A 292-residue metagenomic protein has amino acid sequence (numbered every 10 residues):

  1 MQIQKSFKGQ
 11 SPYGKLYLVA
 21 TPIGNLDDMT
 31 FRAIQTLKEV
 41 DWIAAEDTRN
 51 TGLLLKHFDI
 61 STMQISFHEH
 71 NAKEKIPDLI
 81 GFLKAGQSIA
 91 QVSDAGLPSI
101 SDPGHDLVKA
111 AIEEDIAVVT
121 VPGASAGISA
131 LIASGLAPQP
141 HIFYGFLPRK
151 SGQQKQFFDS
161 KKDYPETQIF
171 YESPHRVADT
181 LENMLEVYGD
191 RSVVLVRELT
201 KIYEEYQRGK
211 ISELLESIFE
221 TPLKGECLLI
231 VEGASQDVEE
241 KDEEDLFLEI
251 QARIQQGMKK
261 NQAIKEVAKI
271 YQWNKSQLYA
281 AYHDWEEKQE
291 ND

Functional and structural regions predicted by a protein language model:
M1-F67: Glycine-rich, flexible N-terminal cofactor/catalytic loop recognition
Q2-K5, Y13, T167, P174-D292: A contiguous loop/helix-start segment that scaffolds small-molecule binding in enzyme catalytic cores
K15-L16, G86-A90, E166-T167: Loop/turn-to-beta-strand initiation segments
I23-N25, D94-P98, P174-R176, A234-Q236: Short glycine-rich anion-binding loops that position phosphate/pyrophosphate groups of nucleotides and phosphorylated
L37-I43, D115-V119, T167-Q168: Short active-site oxyanion
F67-K73, L147-K150: Conserved helicase motor
L79-S125: Glycine/small-residue-rich loop that forms an oxyanion/phosphate-binding "nest" at active or ligand-binding sites
L107-K161: Class I SAM-dependent methyltransferase SAM-binding "motif I" and its flanking Rossmann-like core
